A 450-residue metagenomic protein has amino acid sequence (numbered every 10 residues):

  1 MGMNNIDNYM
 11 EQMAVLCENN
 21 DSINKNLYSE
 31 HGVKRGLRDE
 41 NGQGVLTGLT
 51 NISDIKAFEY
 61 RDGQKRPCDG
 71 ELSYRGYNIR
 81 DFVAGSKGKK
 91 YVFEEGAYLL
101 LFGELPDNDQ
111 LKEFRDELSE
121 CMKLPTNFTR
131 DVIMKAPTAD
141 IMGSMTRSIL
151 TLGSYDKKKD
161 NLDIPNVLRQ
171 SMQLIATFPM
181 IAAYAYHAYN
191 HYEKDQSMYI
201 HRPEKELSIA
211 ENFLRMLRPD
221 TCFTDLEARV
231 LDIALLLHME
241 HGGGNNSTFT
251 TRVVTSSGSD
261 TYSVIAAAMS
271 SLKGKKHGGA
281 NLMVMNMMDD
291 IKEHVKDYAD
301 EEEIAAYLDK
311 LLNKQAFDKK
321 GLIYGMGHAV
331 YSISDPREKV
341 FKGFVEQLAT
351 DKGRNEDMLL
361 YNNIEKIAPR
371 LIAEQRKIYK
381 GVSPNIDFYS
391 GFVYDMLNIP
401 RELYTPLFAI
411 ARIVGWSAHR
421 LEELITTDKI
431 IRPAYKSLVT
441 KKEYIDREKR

Functional and structural regions predicted by a protein language model:
M1-R450: Non-transmembrane, aqueous-exposed alpha-helical and coiled segments at domain scale
